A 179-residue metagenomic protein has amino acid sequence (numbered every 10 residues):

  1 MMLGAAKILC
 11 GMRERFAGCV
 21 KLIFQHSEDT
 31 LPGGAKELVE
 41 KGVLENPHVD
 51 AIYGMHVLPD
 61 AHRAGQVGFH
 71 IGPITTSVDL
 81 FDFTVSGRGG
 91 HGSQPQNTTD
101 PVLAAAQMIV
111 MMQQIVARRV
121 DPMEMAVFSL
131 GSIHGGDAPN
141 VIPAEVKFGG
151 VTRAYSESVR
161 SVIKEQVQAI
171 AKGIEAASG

Functional and structural regions predicted by a protein language model:
M1-L3, L9-P143: Histidine/acidic-residue-rich, glycine-tolerant segments that coordinate divalent metal ions
I8, G173-I174: Alpha-helical scaffold elements within enzyme catalytic domains, especially in hydrolases
P139-K164: A conserved active-site cap/scaffold subdomain adjacent to cofactor or substrate pockets
V162-K172: Short amphipathic alpha-helices in soluble, non-transmembrane regions that often serve as interface/regulatory elements
E175-G179: Short, intrinsically disordered, charge-balanced linker/junction segments flanking boundaries in proteins
